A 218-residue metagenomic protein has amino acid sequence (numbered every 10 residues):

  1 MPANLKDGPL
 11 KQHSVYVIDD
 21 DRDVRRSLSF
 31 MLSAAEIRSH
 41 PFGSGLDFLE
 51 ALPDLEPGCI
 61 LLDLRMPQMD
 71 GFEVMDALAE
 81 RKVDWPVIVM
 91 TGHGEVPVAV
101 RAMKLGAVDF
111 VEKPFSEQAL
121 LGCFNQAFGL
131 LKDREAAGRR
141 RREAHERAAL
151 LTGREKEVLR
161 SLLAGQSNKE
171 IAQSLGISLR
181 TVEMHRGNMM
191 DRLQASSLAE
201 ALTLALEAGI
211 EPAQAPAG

Functional and structural regions predicted by a protein language model:
P9-D23, L28-L32, G45, I60 (+1 more regions): Conserved acidic segment of CheY-like receiver
G43-S44, D70-D76, G94: Acidic catalytic/metal-coordinating carboxylates
E50, F72-D84, R101: Short amphipathic alpha-helix used as the core "switch/output" element in two-component signaling
M66: Receiver (REC) domain active-site loop signature in two-component systems and cognate sites in sensor histidine kinases
E95-P97, V111, F115-F124, S174: C-terminal output helix
G187-G218: Basic, Lys/Arg-enriched C-terminal extension of HTH/homeodomain DNA-binding domains
